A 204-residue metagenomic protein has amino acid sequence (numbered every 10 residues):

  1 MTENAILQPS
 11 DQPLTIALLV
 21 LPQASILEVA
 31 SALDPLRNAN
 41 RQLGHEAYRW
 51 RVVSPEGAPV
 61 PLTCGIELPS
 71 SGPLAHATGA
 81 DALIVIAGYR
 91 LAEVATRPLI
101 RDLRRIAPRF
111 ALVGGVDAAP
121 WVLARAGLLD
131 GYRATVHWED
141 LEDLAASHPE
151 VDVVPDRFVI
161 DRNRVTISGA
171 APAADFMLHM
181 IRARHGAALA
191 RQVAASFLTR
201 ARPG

Functional and structural regions predicted by a protein language model:
M1-V113, W121-R125, V154-P155, L178 (+3 more regions): Extended, subdomain-level signal for the structured scaffold at the beginning of enzyme domains
P13-T15, R133, N163: Residues that mark the start of a beta-strand
I66-L68, P149, S168: Short, surface-exposed amphipathic charged segments that create phosphate/polyanion-binding patches used for binding
V113-G114, A134: A short beta-strand/loop micro-motif in the catalytic core of glycosyltransferases that engages the nucleotide-sugar
W121, E139-E142, P172: Short alpha-helical
L129-I160, Q192-F197: A conserved active-site-flanking secondary-structure segment within enzyme catalytic domains
R157-A195: Conserved anion/nucleotide-ligand pocket segment
